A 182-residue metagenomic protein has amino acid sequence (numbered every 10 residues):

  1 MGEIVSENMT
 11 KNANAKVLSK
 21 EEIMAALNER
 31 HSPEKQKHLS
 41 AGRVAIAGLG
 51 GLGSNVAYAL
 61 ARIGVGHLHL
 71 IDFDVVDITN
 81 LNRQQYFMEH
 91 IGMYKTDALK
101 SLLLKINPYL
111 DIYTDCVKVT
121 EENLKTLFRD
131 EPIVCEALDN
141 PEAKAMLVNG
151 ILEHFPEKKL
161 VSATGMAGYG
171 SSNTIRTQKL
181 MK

Functional and structural regions predicted by a protein language model:
M1-V44: N-terminal charged helix/coil linker that caps or initiates catalytic domains
V44-I46, V134: Conserved hydrophobic helix-helix packing surfaces used for dimerization/oligomerization
I46-L49, L70: Hydrophobic Val/Ile/Leu positions in short beta-strands of Rossmann-like dinucleotide-binding domains
L52: Hydrophobic/small residue at the entry helix of a nucleotide-binding pocket
R62-H67: Conserved S-adenosyl-L-methionine
D72-I106: Glycine-rich phosphate-binding loop and adjoining beta1-alpha1-beta2 segment of Rossmann-like nucleotide-binding folds
T96-E131, L138-P141: A structured beta-alpha segment of the ubiquitous adenosine-cofactor-binding alpha/beta core
I133-K182: E1/E1-like adenylate-forming module used to activate ubiquitin-like modifiers and sulfur-carrier proteins
